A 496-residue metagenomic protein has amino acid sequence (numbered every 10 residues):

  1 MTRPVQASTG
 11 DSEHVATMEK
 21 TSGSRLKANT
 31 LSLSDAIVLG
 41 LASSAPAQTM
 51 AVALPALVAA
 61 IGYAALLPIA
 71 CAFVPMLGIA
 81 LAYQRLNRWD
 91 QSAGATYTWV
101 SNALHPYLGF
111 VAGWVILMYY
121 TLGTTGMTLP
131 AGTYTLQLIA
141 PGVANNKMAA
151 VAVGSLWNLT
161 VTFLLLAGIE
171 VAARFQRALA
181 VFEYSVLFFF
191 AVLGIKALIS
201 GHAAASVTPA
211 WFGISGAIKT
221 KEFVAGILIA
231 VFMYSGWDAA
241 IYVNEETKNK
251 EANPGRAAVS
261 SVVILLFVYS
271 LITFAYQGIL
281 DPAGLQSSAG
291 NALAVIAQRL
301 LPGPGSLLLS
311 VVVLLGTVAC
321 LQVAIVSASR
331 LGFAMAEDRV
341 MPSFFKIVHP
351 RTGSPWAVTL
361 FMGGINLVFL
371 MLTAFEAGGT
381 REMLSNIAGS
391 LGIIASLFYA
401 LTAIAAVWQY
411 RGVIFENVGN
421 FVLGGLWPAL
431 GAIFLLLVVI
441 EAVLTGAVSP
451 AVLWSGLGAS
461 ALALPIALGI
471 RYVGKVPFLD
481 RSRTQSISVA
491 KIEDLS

Functional and structural regions predicted by a protein language model:
M1-L33, A403-W427, V448-S496: Terminal cytosolic tails of multi-pass membrane transporters, especially the segment immediately following the final
P4-Q6, D11, M18, S101 (+7 more regions): Helix-loop-helix connectors at the membrane interface of multi-pass transporters/channels
S22-L26, A65-L66, I139-A149, A178-V311: Helix-loop-helix junctions that connect adjacent transmembrane segments in multi-pass membrane transporters
T49-K147, V153, S261-L271, S455-L464: Extracellular loop-to-transmembrane helix junctions
S92, V115-P130, G236-T247, G303-S343 (+1 more regions): Membrane-helix boundary/coupling elements in multi-pass transport proteins
T98-V100, H105, Q137-G142, A257-I325 (+1 more regions): TM-loop-TM module centered on a large, flexible mid-protein loop between adjacent transmembrane helices in multi-pass
A149-A203, A258-V262, I394-L397, L423-L430 (+1 more regions): Membrane-interface loop-to-helix entry segments
F345-T352, S396-G446: C-terminal membrane-solvent junction of multi-pass transporters and transport-like membrane proteins
